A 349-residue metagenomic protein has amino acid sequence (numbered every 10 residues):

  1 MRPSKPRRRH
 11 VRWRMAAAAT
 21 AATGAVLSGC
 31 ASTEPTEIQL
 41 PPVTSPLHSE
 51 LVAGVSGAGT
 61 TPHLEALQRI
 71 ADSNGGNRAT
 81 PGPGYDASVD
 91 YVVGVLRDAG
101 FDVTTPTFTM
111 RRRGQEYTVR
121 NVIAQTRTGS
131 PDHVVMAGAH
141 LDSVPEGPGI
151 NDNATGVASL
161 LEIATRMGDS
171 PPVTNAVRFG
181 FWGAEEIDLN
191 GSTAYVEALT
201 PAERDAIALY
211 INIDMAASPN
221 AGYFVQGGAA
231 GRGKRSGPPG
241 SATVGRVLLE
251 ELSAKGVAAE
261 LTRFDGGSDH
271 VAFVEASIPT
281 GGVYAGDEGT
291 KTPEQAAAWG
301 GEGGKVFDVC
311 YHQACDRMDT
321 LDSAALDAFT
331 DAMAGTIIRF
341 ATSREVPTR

Functional and structural regions predicted by a protein language model:
V26-G29: C-terminal motif of bacterial Sec signal peptides marking the signal peptidase cleavage site
A31-T33: Bacterial signal peptide processing site
P35-P83, T126-R127: N-terminal hydrophobic or amphipathic helices/low-complexity stretches enriched in small/hydrophobic/Pro/Gly
P46-V55, N74-G84, M110-R113, V144-N153 (+5 more regions): Second-shell loop/turn segments in exported
A66-R127: A non-catalytic alpha/beta surface segment that caps or lines the substrate-entry region of metallo-dependent hydrolase
A124, A137-L189, M333: Alpha-helical metal-binding/catalytic segments enriched in His/Glu/Asp
W182-E288: Metal-dependent peptidase/peptidase-like ectodomains
T290-R349: His/Asp/Glu-rich mid-to-C-terminal helical/loop segments that flank catalytic regions of hydrolases
